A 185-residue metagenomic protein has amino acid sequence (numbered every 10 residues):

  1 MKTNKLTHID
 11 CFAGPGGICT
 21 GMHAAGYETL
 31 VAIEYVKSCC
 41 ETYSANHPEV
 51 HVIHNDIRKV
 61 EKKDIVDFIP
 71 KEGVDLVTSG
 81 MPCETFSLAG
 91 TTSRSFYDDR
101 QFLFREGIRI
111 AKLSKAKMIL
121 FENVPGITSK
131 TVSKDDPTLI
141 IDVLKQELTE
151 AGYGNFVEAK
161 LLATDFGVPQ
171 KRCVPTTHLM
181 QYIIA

Functional and structural regions predicted by a protein language model:
M1-T29, C39, E147-E150, G154 (+1 more regions): S-adenosyl-L-methionine-dependent DNA methyltransferase catalytic core
L30, D75, K117: Conserved acidic residues
E34-S38, I57: Short beta->alpha hinge that forms the Motif I/post-I loop of the SAM-binding pocket
K37-E41, K62: Short alpha-helix immediately C-terminal to the canonical SAM-binding loop
Y43-V52: Short, conserved SAM-binding/catalytic segment of Class I S-adenosyl-L-methionine-dependent methyltransferases
N55, V60-K63: Cofactor-binding loops of NAD(P)H-dependent oxidoreductases, dominated by short-chain dehydrogenase/reductases
K63-E72, E84-A185: Class I S-adenosyl-L-methionine
E72-G80: Short SAM/SAH-binding signature in class I
